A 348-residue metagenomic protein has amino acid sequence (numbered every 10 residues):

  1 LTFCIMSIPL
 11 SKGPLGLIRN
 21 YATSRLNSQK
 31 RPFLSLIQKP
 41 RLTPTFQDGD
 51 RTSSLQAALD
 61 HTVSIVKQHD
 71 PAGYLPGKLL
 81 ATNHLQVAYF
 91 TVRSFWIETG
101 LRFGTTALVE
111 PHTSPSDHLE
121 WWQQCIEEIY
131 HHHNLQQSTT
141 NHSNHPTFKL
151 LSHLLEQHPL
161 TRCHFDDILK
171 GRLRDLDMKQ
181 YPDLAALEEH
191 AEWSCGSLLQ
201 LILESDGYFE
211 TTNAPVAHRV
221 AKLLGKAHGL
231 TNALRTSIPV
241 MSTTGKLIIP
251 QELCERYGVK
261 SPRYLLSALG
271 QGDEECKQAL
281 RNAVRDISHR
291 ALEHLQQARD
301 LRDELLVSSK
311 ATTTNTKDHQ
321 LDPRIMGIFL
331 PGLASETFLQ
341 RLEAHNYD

Functional and structural regions predicted by a protein language model:
S7-P9, L17-I18, A22-L154, H158-R172 (+4 more regions): Catalytic cores of Mg2+-dependent Asp-rich isoprenoid enzymes
L173-A186: Acidic/His metal-coordination segments adjacent to aromatic residues that form catalytic metal sites in metalloenzymes
L203-E210: Catalytic palm subdomain of template-directed nucleic-acid polymerases, centered on the conserved carboxylate motif
H228-N232: Short terminal or interdomain "cap/linker" segment that borders an active site or interface and mediates
